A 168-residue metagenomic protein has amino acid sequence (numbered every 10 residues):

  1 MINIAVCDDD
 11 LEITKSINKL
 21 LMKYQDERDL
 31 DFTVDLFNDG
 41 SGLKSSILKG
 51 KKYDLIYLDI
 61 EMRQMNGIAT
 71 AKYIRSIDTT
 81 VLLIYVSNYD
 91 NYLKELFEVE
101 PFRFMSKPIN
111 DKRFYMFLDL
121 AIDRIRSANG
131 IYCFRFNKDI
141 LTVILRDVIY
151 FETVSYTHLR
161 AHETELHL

Functional and structural regions predicted by a protein language model:
I2-M22, I56: Conserved acidic segment of CheY-like receiver
K15-Y24, L43-K44, A71: Short, well-ordered amphipathic alpha-helices
Q25-D39, S46: Short hydrophobic/Thr-rich beta-strand motif most characteristic of the beta2 strand and flanking loop of CheY-like
D39-G42, T164: Alpha-helix N-cap recognition
S45-S127: CheY-like receiver
Y115-R160: Conserved binding/recognition cores within well-folded domains
H158-L168: Single conserved hydrophobic/aromatic residue that forms the stacking wall/gate of nucleotide- or nucleobase-binding
